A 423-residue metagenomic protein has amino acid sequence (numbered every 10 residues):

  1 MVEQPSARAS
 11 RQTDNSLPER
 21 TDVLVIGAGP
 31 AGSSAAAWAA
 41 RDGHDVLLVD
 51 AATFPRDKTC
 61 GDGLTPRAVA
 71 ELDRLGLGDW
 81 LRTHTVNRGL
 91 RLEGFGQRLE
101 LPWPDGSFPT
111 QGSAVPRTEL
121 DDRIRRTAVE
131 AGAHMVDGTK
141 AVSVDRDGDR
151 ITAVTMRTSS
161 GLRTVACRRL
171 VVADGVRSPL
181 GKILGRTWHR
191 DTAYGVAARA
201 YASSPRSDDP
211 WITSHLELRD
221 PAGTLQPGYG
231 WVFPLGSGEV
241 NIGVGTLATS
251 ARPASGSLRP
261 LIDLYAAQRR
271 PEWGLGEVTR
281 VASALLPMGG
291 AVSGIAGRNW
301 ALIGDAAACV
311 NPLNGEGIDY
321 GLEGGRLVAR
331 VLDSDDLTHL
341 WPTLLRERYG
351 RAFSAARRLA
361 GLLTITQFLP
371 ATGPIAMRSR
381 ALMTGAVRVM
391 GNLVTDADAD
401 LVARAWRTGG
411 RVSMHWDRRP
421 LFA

Functional and structural regions predicted by a protein language model:
V2-R20, D305: A short, basic/flexible loop-to-alpha-helix module at the beginning of a structural domain
N15-A31: Beta1/beta-strand and adjacent pyrophosphate-binding region of the FAD-binding site in flavoprotein oxidoreductases
A31, F54, R177: Conserved Rossmann-like nucleotide-cofactor binding loop
A40-C60: Glycine-rich FAD pyrophosphate-binding loop
V69, D73-R123: A conserved beta-strand/loop capping segment in the N-terminal third of enzymes that catalyze redox or closely related
T127-W273: Predominantly flavin-linked oxidoreductase catalytic cores and closely associated redox partners
S250-V331, H339: FAD/FMN-dependent oxidoreductases across multiple families
R330-A423: C-terminal helical "tail/cap" subdomain of flavin- and related membrane-associated enzymes
